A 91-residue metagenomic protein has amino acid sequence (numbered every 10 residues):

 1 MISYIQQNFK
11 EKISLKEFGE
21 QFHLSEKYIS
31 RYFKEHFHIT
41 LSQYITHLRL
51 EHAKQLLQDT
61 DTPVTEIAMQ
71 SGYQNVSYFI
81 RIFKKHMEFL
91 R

Functional and structural regions predicted by a protein language model:
S3, Q7, K12-K16, E35-S77: Terminal helix-turn-helix DNA-binding modules in bacterial transcription factors
Q21-F22, S71: Core residues of bacterial helix-turn-helix
I29, F33, Y78-F79, F83: Short hydrophobic/aromatic patch on the recognition helix
R81-R91: …primarily DNA-binding HTH/wHTH and HhH modules…
